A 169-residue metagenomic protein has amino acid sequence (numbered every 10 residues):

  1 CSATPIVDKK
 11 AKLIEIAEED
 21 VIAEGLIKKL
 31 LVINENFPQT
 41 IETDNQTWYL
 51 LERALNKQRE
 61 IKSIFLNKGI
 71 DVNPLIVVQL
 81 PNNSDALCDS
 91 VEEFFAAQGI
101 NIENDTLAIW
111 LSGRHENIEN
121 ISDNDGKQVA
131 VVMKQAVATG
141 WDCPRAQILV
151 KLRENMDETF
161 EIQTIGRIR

Functional and structural regions predicted by a protein language model:
C1, V72-P74, Q128-V129: Short, well-ordered coil/turn segments that N-cap beta-strands
C1-K10, G25: Conserved helicase ATPase motor motifs in RecA-like P-loop NTPase domains
C1-P5, N82, K134-A136, L152: A short beta-strand-to-loop transition that corresponds to the Sensor-1 phosphate-sensing loop of AAA+ P-loop ATPases
C1-S2, T106-L111, V131-M133: Short, hydrophobic beta-strand segments that form beta-sheet elements in well-ordered domains
T4, N36-P38, S112-H115, N155: Short, solvent-exposed coil/turn elements at secondary-structure transition points
V7-K12, I41-E42, D85-D89, W141-C143 (+1 more regions): Switch/connector loops and helix/strand junctions flanking conserved nucleotide-binding motifs in nucleotide-processing
K12-L111: Conserved interdomain linker/interface between the two RecA-like ATPase lobes of SF2 helicase motors
R114-R169: Conserved RecA-like P-loop NTPase helicase motor core
